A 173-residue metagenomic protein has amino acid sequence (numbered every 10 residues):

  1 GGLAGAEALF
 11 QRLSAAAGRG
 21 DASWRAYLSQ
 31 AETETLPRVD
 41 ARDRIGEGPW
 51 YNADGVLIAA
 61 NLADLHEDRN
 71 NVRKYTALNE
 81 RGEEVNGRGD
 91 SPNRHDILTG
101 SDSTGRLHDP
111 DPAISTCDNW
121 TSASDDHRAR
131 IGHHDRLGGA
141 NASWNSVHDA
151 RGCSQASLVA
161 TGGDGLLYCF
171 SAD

Functional and structural regions predicted by a protein language model:
G1-D173: Secreted/extracellular ectodomain signature
